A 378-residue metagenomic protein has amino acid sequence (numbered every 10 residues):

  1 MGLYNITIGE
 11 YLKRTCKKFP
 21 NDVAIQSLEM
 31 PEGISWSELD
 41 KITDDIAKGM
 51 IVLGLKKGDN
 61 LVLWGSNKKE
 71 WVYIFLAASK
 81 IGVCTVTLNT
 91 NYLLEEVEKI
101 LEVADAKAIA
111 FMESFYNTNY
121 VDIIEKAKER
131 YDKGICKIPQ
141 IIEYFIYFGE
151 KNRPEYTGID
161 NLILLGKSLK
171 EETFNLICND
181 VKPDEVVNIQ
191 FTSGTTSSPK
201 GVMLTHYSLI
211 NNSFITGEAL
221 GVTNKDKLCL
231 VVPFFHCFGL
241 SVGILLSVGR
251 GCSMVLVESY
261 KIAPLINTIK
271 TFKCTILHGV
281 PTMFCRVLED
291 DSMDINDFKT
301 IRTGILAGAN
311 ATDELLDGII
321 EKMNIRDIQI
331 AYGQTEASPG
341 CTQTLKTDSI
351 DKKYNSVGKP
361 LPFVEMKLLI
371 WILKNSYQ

Functional and structural regions predicted by a protein language model:
Y11-S35, G149-N152: AMP-dependent adenylate-forming
P20-V23, F145-E150, T157, L164-F191 (+2 more regions): Conserved pre-ATP/AMP-binding loop-to-beta segment of ANL
A24-K68, V72-L76, L93-E98, G158-K167 (+1 more regions): Conserved AMP-binding/adenylate-forming core of the ANL superfamily
G33-S37, V187-N211: Conserved AMP-binding A3 loop
D59-N60, S66-V86, T90-L94, V103-A108 (+3 more regions): A short helix-loop-beta submotif of the ANL/AMP-binding
V83-L164: Structural core segment of the AMP-binding/adenylate-forming
N161-L164, C274-G279, L288-K352, E365 (+1 more regions): Gly/Ser/Thr-rich phosphate-binding loop
I210-K227, F235-I276, D290: Conserved AMP-binding/adenylation subdomain of ANL enzymes
